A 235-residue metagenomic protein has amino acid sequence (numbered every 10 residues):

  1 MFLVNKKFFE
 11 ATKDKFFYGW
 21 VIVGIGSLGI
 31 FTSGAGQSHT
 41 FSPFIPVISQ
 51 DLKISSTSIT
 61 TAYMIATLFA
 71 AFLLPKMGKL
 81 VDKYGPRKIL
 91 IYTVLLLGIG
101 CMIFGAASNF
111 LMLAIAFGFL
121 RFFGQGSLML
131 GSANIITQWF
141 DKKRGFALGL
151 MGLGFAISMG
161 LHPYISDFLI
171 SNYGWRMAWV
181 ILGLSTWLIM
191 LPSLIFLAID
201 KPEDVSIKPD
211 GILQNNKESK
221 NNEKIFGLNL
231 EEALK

Functional and structural regions predicted by a protein language model:
F2-V4, A198-N229: Flexible cytoplasmic inter-helical loops of multi-pass small-molecule transporters
Y18-I59, L73-M77, H162-P163: Extracytoplasmic
F31, G100, L111-S127: Hydrophobic core of transmembrane alpha-helices in multi-pass small-molecule transporters, especially MFS/SLC-type
I48, G126-F140, L148: Intracellular juxtamembrane helix-capping segments at the cytosolic ends of symmetry-related transmembrane helices
K53, G85, A106-L111, D141: Helix-breaking motifs and short loop linkers at transmembrane-helix boundaries and internal kinks in secondary membrane
F72-P86: Helix-to-loop junctions at the C-terminal end of transmembrane segments in multipass secondary transporters
L95-S108: C-terminal ends and interior cores of transmembrane alpha-helices in multi-pass membrane transporters/permeases
L150-V205: Helix-loop-helix hairpin linking two adjacent transmembrane segments in secondary transporters
